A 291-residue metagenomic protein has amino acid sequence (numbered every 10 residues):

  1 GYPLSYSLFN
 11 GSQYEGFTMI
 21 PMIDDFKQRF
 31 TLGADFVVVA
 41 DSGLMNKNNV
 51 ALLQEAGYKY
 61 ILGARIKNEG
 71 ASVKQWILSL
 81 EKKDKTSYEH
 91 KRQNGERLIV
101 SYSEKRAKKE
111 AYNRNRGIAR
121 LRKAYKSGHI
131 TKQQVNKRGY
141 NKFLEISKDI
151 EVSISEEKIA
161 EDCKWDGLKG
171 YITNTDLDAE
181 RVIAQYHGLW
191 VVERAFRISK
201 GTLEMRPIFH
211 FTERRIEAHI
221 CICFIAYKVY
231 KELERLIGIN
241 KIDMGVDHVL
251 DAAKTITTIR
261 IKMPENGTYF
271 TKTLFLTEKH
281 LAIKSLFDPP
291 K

Functional and structural regions predicted by a protein language model:
G1-K291: Anion-binding and metal-coordination hotspots
